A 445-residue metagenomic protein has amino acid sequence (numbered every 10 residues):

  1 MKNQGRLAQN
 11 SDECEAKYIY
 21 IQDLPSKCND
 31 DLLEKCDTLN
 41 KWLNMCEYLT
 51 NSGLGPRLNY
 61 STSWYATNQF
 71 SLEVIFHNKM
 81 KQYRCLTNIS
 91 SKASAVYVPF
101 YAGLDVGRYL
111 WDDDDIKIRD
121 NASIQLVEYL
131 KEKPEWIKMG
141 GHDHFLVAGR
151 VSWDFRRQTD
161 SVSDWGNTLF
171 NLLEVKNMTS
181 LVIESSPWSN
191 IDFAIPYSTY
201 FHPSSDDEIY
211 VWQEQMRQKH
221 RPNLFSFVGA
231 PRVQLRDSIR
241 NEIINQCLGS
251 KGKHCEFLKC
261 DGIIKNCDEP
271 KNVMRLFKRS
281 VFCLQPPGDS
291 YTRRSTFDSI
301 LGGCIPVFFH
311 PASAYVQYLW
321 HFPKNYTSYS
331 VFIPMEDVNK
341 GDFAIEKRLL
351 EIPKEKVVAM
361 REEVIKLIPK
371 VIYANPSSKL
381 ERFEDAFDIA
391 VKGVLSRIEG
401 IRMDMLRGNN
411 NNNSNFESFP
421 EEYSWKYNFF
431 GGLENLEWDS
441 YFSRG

Functional and structural regions predicted by a protein language model:
M1-L7, L72-C85, S123-K133, D154 (+2 more regions): Short alpha-helical segments and helix-capping/turn motifs at coil-helix boundaries
M1-S91: Signal-peptide-cleavage-adjacent N-terminal segments of secreted and extracellular proteins
Q9-E15, V331-G445: C-terminal amphipathic helix plus adjacent low-complexity, charged tail appended to glycosyltransferase catalytic
S26-C28, Y101-D105, V151-D154, Y200-H202 (+6 more regions): Short, solvent-exposed loop/turn segments at secondary-structure junctions
I116-H220: Catalytic core of nucleotide-activated saccharide and alditol-phosphate transferases
Q213-H220, E242-F297, L301-I305: Donor nucleotide-activated moiety binding/catalytic core segment of transferases that use nucleotide-activated donors
K219-R232: Conserved donor-binding/catalytic core segment of Leloir-type glycosyltransferases
N272-I372: Catalytic binding pocket for nucleotide-activated donors in carbohydrate/polymer assembly enzymes
